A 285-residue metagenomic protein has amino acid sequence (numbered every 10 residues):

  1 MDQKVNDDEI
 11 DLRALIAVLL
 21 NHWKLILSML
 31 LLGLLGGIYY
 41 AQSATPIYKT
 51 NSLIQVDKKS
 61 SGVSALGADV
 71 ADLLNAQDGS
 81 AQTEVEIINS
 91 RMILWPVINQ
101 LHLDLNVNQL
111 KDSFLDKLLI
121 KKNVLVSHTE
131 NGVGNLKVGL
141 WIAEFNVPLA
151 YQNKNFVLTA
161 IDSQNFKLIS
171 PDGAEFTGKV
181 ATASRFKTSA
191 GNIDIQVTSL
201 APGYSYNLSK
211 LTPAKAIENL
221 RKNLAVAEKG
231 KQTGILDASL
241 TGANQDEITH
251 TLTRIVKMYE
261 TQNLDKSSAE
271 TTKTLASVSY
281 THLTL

Functional and structural regions predicted by a protein language model:
M1-L283: Hydrophobic and amphipathic membrane-targeting/association helices
